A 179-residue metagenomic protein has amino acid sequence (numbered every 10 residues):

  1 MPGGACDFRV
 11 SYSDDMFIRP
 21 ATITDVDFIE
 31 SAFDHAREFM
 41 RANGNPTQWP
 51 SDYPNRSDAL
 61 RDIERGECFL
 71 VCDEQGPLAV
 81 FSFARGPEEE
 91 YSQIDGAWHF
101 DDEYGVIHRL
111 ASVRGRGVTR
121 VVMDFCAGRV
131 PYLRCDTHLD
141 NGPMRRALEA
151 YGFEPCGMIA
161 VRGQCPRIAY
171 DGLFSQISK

Functional and structural regions predicted by a protein language model:
G4-D15: Short, Lys/Arg-enriched N-terminal segments with co-localized hydrophobic residues within the first ~10-30 amino acids
F17-S31: A short beta-loop-alpha structural element at the N-terminal edge of CoA-dependent acyl/N-acetyltransferase catalytic
R37-S57: Conserved GNAT-fold acetyl-CoA-binding loop/helix
L70, G76-G86: Conserved beta-strand in the GNAT
S82-R114: Conserved acyl-donor/pantetheine-binding loop and adjacent beta-alpha core of acyl/acetyltransferases and related
S112-G128, R145-A150: Conserved acetyl-CoA-binding loop-helix of GNAT-fold acetyltransferases
R129-D140: Conserved GNAT acetyl-CoA-binding A-motif
D136, E154-I168: Conserved catalytic-core motifs of GNAT/GCN5-like acyltransferases
